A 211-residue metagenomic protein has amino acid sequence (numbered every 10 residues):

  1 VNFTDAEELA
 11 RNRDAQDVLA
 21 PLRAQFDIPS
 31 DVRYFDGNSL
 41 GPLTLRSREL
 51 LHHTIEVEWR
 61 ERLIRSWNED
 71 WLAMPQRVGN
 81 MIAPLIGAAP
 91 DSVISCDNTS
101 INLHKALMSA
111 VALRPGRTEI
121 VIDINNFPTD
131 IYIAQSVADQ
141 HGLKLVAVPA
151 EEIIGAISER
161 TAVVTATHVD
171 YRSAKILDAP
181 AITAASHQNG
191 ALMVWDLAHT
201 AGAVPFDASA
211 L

Functional and structural regions predicted by a protein language model:
V1-L211: Pyridoxal 5′-phosphate
